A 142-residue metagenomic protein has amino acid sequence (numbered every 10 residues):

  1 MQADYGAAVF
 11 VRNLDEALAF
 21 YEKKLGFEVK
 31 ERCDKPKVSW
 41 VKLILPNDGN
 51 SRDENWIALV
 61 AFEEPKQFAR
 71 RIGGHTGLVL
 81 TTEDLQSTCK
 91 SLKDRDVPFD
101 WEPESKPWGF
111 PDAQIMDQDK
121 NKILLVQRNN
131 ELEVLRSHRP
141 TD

Functional and structural regions predicted by a protein language model:
M1-L18, H75-L78, V126-D142: N-terminal beta-strand motif that seeds the catalytic metal site of vicinal oxygen chelate
Q2, A8-N55: Core segments of cupin and vicinal oxygen chelate
D4-N13, V41-P46, Q67-R95, P111-M116 (+1 more regions): Vicinal oxygen chelate
K30, E54, G73, D100 (+1 more regions): Generic structural signal for well-ordered beta-strand positions
C33, L59-P65, Q127-E131: Acetyl-CoA-dependent GNAT
P36-K42, N47-N50, P65, L132-D142: Amphipathic alpha-helical "stalk" segments
E63-Q67, F99-D100: A generic local structural motif
C89-D142: Vicinal oxygen chelate
